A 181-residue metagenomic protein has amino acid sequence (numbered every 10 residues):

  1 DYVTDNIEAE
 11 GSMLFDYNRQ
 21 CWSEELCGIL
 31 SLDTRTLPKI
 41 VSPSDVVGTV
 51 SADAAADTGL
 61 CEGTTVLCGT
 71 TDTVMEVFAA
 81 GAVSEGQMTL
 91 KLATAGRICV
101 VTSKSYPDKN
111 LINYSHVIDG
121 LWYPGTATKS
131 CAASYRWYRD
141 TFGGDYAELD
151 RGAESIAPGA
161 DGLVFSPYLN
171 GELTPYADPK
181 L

Functional and structural regions predicted by a protein language model:
D1-V3, E8-A9, M13-S31, V46 (+1 more regions): Active-site core segments that coordinate phosphate-bearing ligands/cofactors across diverse enzyme families
L30-S42: A conserved helix-loop-beta module that forms one wall/lid of the active-site cleft in ATP-utilizing catalytic domains
